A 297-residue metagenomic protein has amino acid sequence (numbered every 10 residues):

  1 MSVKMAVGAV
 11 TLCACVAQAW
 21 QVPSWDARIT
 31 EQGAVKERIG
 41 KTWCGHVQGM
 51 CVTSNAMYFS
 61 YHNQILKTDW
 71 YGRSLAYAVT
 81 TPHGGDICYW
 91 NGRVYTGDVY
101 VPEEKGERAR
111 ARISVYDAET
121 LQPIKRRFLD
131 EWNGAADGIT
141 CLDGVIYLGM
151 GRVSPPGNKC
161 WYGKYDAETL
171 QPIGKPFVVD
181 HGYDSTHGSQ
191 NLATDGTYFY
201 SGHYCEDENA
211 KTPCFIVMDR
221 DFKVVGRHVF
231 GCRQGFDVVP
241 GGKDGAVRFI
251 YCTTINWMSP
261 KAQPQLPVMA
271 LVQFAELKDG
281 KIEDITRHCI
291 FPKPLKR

Functional and structural regions predicted by a protein language model:
E31-K41, Y71-V79, Q122-L129, Q171-Y183 (+1 more regions): A short beta-strand motif characteristic of beta-propeller blades
V35-N63, H83-D86: Beta-strand-rich domains and repeat architectures in extracellular enzymes and scaffolds, especially beta-propellers
C44-G49, T81-N91, E131-C141, D184-L192 (+2 more regions): Repeated scaffold domains used in trafficking and secretory/extracellular systems, primarily beta-propellers
S54-N55, N91-G92, D143-V145, G196-T197 (+1 more regions): Short coil/turn segments that connect the beta-strands within blades of beta-propeller domains
F59-S60, E103-A111, S154-C160, D207-T212 (+1 more regions): Short, solvent-exposed loop/turn segments at conserved positions within beta-propeller repeat blades
G72-A111: Blade-loop segments of beta-propeller domains
A109-E119, K159-E168, T212-D221, P264-K281 (+1 more regions): Beta-propeller blade signature
H181-V217: Loop/turn-rich, solvent-exposed surfaces of beta-rich toroidal or solenoidal domains
